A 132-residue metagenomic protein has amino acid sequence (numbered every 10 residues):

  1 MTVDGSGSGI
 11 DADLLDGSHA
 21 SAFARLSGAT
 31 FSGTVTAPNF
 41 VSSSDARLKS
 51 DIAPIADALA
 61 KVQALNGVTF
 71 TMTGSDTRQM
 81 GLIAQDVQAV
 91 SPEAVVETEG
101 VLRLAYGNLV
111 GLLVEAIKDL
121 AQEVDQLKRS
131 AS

Functional and structural regions predicted by a protein language model:
M1-H19, G33-Y106, E123-S132: C-terminal intramolecular chaperone/autoprocessing and neck/assembly modules of extracellular spikes and adhesins
A24-T30: Disulfide-bonded cysteine-rich modules in secreted/extracellular proteins, activating on the conserved Cys frameworks
